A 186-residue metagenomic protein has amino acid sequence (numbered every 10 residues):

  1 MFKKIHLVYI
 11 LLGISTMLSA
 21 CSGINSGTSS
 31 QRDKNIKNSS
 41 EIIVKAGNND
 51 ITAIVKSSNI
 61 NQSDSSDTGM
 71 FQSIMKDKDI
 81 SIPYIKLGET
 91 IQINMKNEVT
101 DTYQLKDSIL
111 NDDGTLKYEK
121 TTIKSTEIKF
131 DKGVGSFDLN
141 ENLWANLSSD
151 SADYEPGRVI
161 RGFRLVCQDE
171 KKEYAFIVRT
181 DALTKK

Functional and structural regions predicted by a protein language model:
M1-H6: Positively charged n-region of N-terminal signal peptides that target proteins for export
M17-A20: C-terminal motif of bacterial Sec signal peptides marking the signal peptidase cleavage site
S22-I24: Bacterial signal peptide processing site
K34-K78: Transition segment at domain starts
I60-D131: Mature extracytoplasmic domains of secretory-pathway proteins
M95, E170-K186: Short beta-strand elements
G135-E155: Signal that preferentially marks extracellular ectodomain short beta-strand elements of beta-sandwich modules
S149-D169: Short, aromatic- and glycine-rich surface loops/edge beta-strands on solvent-exposed regions
